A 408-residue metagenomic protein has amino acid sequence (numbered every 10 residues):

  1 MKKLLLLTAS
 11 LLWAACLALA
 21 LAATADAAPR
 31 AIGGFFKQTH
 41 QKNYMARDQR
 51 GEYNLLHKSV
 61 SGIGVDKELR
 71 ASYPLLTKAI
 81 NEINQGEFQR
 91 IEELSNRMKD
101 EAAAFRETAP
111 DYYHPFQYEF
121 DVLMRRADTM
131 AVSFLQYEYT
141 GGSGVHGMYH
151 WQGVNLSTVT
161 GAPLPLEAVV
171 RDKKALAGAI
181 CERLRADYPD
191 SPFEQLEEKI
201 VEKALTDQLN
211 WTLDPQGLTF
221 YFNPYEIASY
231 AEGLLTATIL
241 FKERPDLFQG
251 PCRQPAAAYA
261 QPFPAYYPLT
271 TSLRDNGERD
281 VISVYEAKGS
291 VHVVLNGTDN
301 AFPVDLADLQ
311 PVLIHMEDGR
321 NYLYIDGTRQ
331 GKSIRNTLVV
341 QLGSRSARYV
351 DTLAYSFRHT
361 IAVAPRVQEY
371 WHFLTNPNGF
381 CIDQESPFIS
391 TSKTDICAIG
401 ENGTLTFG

Functional and structural regions predicted by a protein language model:
M1-L4: Positively charged n-region of N-terminal signal peptides that target proteins for export
A9-A20: Bacterial N-terminal signal peptides
A25-R274, Y285-H292, D299-E317, S333-R335 (+2 more regions): Compositionally biased intrinsically disordered regions enriched in Thr/Gly
V281-V284, N321-G327: Hydrophobic beta-strand segments that make up the repeating blades of beta-propeller and related beta-repeat
S290-V304, L338-Y355, D395-F407: Surface-exposed loop/turn elements that mediate protein-protein interactions on large endomembrane-trafficking
A307-I314, Y355-W371: Repeated scaffold domains used in trafficking and secretory/extracellular systems, primarily beta-propellers
M316-E317, F373-T375: Blade-terminus and WD-like Trp-Asp/Gly-His loop motifs, strongest in beta-propeller folds
